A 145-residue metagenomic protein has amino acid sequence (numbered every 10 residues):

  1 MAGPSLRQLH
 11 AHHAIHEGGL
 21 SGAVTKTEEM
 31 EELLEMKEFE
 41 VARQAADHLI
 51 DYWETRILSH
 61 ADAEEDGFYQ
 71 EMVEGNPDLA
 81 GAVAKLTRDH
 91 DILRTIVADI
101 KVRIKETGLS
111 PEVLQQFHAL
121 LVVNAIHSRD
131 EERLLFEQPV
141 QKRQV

Functional and structural regions predicted by a protein language model:
M1-V145: Small-residue-biased structural context
